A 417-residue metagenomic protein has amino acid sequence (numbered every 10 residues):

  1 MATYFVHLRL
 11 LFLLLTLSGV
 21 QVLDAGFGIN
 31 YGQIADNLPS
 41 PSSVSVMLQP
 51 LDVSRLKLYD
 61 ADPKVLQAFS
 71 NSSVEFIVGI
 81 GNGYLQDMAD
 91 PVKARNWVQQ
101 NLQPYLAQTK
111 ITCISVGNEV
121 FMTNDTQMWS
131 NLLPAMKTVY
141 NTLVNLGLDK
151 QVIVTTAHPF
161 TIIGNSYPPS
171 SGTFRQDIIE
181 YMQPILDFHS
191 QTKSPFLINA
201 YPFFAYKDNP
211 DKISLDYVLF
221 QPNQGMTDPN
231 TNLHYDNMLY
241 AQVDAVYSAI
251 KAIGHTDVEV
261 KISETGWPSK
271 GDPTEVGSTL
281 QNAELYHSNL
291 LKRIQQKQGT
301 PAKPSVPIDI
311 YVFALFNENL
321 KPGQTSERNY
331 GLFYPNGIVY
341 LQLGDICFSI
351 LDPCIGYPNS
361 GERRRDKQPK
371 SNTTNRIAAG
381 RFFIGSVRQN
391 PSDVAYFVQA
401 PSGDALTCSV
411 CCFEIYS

Functional and structural regions predicted by a protein language model:
M1-G28, S349-G361: Terminal membrane/secretory targeting segments in land-plant proteins
F27-Y31, L56-L58, F76-G79, T112-V116 (+4 more regions): Hydrophobic faces of well-ordered beta-strands that scaffold small-molecule active sites in alpha/beta enzyme cores
I34-M47, K93-P104, E180: Short, acidic/polar
S42-K64: Catalytic domains of carbohydrate-active enzymes, especially glycoside hydrolases
L66-D177, I262: Substrate-binding cleft of extracellular glycoside hydrolase catalytic domains
K137-N141, L146, K150-T156, I162-I163 (+1 more regions): Substrate-binding and catalytic surfaces of secreted/luminal carbohydrate-active proteins
D352, Y357-N359, D366, N372-N375 (+2 more regions): Intrinsic-disorder-associated, low-complexity terminal segments enriched in Asp/Asn/His/Tyr and depleted of Lys/Arg
G380-S417: Acidic, low-complexity cytosolic segments
